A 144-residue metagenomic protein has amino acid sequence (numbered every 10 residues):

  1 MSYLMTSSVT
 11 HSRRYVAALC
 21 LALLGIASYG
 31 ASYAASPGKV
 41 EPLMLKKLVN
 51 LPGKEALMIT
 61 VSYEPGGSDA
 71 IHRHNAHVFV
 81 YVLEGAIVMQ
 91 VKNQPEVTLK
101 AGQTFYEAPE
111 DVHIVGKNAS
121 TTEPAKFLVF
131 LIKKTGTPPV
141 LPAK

Functional and structural regions predicted by a protein language model:
Y3-L19: Bacterial N-terminal signal peptides that target proteins for export
A17-S28: Bacterial N-terminal signal peptides
S28-S36: Sec/Tat signal peptide C-region and signal peptidase I cleavage site
P37-I71: A short glycine-rich, His/Asp/Glu-containing loop-to-beta-strand
L48, P52-G53, Y63-E64, N93-E110: Short acidic-glycine-tyrosine-enriched beta hairpin
S68-A70, V88, F105, P109-N118: Histidine-centered metal-chelating micro-motifs
H74-N93, Q103: Glycine- and acidic-residue-biased ligand/ion/polar-headgroup-sensing regions
E96, E110-T137: Ligand-binding loop in jelly-roll beta-barrel domains
